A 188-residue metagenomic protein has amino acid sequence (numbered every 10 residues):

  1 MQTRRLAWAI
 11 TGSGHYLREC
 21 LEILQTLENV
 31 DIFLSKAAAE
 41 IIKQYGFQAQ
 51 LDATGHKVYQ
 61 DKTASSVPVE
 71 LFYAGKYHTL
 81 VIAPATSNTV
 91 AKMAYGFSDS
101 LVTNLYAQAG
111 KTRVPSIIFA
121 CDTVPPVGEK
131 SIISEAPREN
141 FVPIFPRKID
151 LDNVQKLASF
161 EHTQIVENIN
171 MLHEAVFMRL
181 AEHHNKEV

Functional and structural regions predicted by a protein language model:
M1-V188: A cross-family phosphate/adenosyl-ligand binding-site feature
